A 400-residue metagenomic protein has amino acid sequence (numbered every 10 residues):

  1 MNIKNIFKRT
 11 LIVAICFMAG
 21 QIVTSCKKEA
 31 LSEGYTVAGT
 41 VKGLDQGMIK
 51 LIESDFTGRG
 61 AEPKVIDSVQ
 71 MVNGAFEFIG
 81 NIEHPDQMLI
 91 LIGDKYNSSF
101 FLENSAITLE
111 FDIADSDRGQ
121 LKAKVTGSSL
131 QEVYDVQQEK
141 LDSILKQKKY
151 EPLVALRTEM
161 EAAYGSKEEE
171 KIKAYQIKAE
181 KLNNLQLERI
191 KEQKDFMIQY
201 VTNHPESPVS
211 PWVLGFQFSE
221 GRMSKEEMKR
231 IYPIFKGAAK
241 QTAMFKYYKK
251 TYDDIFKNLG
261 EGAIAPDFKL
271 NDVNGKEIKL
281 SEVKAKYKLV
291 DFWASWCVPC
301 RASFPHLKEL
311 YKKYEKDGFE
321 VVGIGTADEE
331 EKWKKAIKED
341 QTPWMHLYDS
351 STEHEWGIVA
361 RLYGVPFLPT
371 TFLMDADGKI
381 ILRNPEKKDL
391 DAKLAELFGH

Functional and structural regions predicted by a protein language model:
M1-G39, G399-H400: Bacterial Sec-dependent N-terminal signal peptides
C26, T108, I113-K122, I190-I264: N-terminal targeting signals for export/organelle localization
C26-E188: A non-transmembrane, solvent-exposed segment enriched in polar/low-complexity residues
P208, F216, T342, S351-G399: Thiol/disulfide oxidoreductase modules built on the thioredoxin-like
S224-N271, K276, S281-K286, K312 (+5 more regions): N-proximal helix/coil linker or "cap" segments that precede and/or mark the start of modular domains
K284-A285, F292-E309: Conserved redox-active cysteine motifs that mediate thiol-disulfide chemistry, especially di-cysteine Cys-X(1-2)-Cys
A302-Q341, S351-R361: Structural microenvironment flanking redox-active thiols in thiol-disulfide oxidoreductases
